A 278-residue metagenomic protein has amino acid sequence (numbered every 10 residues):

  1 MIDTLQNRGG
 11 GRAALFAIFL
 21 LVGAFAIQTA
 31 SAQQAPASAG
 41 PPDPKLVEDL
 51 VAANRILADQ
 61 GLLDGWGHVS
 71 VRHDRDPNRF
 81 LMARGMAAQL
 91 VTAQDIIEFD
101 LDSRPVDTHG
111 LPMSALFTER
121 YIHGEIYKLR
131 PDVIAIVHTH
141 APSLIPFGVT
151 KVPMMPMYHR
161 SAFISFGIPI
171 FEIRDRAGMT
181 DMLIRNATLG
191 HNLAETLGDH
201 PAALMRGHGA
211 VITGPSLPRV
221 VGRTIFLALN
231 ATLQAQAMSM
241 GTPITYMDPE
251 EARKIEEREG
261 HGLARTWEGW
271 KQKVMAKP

Functional and structural regions predicted by a protein language model:
I2-A17: Bacterial N-terminal signal peptides that target proteins for export
G10-R12, A24, T242, H261: Intrinsically disordered, low-complexity regions
A14-A26: Bacterial N-terminal signal peptides
Q33-P278: Glycine-rich flexible loops
